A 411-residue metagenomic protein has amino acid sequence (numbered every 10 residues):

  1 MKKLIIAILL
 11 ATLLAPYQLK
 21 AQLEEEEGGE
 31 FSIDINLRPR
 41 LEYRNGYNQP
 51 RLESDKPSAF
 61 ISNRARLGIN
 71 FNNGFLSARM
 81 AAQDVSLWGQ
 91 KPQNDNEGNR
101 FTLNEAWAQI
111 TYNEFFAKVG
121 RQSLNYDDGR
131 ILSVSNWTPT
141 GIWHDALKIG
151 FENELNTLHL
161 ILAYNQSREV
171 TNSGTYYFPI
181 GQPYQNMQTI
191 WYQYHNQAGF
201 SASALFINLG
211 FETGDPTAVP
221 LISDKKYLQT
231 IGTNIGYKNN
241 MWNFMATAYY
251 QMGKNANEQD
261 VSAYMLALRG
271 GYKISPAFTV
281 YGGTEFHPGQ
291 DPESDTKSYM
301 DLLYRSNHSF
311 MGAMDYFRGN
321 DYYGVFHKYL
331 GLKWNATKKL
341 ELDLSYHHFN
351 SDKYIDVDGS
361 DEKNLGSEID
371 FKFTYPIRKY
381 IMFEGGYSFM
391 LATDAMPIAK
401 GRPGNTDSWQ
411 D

Functional and structural regions predicted by a protein language model:
L4-L13: Sec-dependent N-terminal signal peptides
I8, L19-L124, L147-N153, L158 (+6 more regions): Beta-barrel outer-membrane channel/assembly domains of diderm bacteria
L14, E42-G46, P50-E53, L87-E105 (+3 more regions): Surface-exposed coil loops of outer-membrane beta-barrel proteins
P39, D84, Y164, F286-P288: Non-catalytic surface loops within mature trypsin-like serine protease
G210-F211, Q251-G253, F286-Q290, F349-D352: Short, catalytically relevant binding-site loops at active-site mouths
Q259-N307: Long, well-ordered mid-to-C-terminal structural blocks that present hydrophobic/aromatic surfaces
